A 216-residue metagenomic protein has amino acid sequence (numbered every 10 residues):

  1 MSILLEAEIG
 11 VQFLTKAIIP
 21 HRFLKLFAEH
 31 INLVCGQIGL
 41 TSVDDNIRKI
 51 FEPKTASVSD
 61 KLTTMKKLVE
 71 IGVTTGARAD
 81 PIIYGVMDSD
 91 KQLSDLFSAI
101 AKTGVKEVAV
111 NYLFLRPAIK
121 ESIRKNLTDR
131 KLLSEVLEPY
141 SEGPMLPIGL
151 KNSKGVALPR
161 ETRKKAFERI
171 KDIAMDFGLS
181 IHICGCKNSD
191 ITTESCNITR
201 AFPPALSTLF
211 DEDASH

Functional and structural regions predicted by a protein language model:
M1-P147, G155: Conserved AdoMet/S-adenosylmethionine-binding subsite of the radical SAM
S94-H216: Auxiliary Fe-S-binding modules of radical SAM enzymes
